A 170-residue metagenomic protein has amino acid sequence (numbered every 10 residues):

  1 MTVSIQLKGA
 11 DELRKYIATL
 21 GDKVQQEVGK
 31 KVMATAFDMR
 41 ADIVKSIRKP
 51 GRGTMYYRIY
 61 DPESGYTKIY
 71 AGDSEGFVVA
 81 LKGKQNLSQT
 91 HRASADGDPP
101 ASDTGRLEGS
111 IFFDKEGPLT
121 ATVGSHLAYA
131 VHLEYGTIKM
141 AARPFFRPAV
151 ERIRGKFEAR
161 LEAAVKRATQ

Functional and structural regions predicted by a protein language model:
M1-Q170: Short, Lys/Arg-rich flexible segments
